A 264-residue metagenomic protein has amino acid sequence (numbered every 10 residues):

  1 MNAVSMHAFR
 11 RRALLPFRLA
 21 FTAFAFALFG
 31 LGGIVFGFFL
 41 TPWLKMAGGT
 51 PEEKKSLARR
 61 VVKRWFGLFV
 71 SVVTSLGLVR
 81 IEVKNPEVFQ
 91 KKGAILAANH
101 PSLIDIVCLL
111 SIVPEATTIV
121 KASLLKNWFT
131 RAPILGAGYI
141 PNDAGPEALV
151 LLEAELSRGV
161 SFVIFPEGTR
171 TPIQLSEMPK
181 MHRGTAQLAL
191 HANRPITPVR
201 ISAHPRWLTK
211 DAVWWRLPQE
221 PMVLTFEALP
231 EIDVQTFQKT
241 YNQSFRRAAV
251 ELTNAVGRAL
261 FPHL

Functional and structural regions predicted by a protein language model:
N2-A94: Membrane-anchoring hydrophobic helices of lipid-metabolizing enzymes
N2-S5, F9-R12, L149-L264: Non-catalytic C-terminal accessory region of glycerolipid acyltransferases and related lyso-lipid remodeling enzymes
T41-G67, L76, Q90-G145: Catalytic core of membrane glycerolipid acyltransferases/transacylases, capturing the structured, soluble-facing
V73-T74, I134, E155, A189: A generic structural signal for well-ordered alpha-helical segments
S75-V83, N142-P146, L208-D211: Short gly/ser/thr-rich secondary-structure transition/capping motifs
R80, E115-A116, I140, G159 (+1 more regions): Secondary-structure boundary/capping positions in well-ordered alpha/beta enzyme cores
I81-N99, F129, L151-L156, I196: Alpha-helical membrane-embedding segments and immediately adjacent membrane-interface amphipathic helices
K84, V120-K121, P166: Thr-Gly-centered strand-to-loop micro-motif
